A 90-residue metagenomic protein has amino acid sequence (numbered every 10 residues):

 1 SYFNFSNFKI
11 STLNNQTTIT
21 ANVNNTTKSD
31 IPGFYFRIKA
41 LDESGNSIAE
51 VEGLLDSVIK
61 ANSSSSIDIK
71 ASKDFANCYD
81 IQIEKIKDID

Functional and structural regions predicted by a protein language model:
S1-T20: Low-complexity, acidic Ser/Thr/Pro/Gly-rich terminal tails and inter-domain linkers that flank the onset of structured
Y2-F5, E50-E52, D68-D90: Terminal connector regions
V23-T27: Asparagine-centered strand-capping/turn motif at beta-strand->loop junctions
D30-G33, I48, C78: Short acidic/proline- and small/hydrophobic-mixed sequence motifs that coincide with surface turns and coil-to-beta
Y35-I38, G53: Hydrophobic beta-strand segments
A40-A49: Short aromatic-acidic-glycine turn motif
D56-S64: Short proline/glycine- and polar residue-rich coil/turn motifs
